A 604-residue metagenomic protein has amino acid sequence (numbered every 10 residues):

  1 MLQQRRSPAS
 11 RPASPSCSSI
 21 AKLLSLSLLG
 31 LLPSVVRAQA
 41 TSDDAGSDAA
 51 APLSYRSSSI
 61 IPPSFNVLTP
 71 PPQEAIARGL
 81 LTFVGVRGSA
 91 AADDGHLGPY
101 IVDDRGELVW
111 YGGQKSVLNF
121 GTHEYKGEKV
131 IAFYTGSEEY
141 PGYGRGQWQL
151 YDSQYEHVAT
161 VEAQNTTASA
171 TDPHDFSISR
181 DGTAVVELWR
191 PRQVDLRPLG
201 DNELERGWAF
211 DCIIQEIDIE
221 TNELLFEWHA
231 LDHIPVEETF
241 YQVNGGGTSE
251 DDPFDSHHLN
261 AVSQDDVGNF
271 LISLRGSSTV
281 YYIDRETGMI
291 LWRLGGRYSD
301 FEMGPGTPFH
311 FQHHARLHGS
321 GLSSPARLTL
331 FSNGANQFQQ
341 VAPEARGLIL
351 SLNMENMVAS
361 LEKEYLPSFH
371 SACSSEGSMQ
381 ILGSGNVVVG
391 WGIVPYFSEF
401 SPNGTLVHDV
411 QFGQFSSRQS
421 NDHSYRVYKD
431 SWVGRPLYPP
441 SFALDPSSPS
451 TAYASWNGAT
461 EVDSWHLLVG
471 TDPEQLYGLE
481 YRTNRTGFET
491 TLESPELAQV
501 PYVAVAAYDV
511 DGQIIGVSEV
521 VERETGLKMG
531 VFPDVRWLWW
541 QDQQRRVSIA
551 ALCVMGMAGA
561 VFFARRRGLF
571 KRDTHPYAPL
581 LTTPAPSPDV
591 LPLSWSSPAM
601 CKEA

Functional and structural regions predicted by a protein language model:
M1-A38: Fungal secretory targeting signals
L2, A38-S47, W595, M600-A604: Intrinsically disordered, low-structural-confidence terminal and linker regions
Q39-R545: Histidine-/acidic-rich catalytic cores in large beta-rich domains
Q543-M557: Single-pass type I membrane protein transmembrane segment
M555-G568: Alpha-helical transmembrane segments
L569-A604: Cytoplasmic C-terminal tails of single-pass
